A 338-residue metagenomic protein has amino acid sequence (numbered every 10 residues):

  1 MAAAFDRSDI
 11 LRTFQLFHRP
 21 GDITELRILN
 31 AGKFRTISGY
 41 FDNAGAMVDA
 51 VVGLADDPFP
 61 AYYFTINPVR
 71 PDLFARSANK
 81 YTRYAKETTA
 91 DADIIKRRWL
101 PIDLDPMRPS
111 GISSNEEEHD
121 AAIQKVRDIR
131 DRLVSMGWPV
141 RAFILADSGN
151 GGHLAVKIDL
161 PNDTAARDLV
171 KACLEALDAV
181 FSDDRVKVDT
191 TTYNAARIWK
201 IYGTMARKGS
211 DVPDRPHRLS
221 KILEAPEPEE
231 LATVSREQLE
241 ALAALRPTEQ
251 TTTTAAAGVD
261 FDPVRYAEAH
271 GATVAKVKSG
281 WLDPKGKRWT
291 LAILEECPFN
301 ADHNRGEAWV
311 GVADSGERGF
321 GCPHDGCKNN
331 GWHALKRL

Functional and structural regions predicted by a protein language model:
M1-N150, K157-A176, T253-T254, A272 (+1 more regions): Signature for HUH/AEP ssDNA processing cores
D9, A44-V51, K125, P226-R246 (+1 more regions): Ampiphathic alpha-helical segments that act as solvent-exposed interaction surfaces
G32-S38, P71-F74, S110, E229-A232 (+2 more regions): Short, surface-exposed beta-strand/loop "edge" segments at domain boundaries and coil↔beta transitions
D91, F143, T190, K285-G286 (+1 more regions): Residues embedded in well-ordered secondary-structure elements
R98-W138, S148-S182, A195-S210, A244-L338: Modules that initiate DNA replication and primer synthesis
P139-I144, V186-T192: Short beta-strand elements
K187-P228: C-terminal polymerase-core module
D214-F261: Long, charge-rich alpha-helical interaction segments
